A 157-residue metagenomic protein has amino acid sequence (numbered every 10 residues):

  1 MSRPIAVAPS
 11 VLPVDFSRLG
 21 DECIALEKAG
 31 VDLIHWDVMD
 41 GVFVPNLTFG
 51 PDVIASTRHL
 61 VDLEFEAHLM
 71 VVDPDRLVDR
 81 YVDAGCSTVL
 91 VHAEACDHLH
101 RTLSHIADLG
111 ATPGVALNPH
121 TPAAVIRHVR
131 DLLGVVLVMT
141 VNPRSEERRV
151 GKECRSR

Functional and structural regions predicted by a protein language model:
M1-L90, E94-R101, H105-V115, I126-L133 (+2 more regions): Conserved N-terminal beta1-alpha1 strand-loop-helix module at the mouth
L12, V141, C154: Hydrophobic pocket-lining residues within nucleotide cofactor-binding pockets
D21, C154-R155: Residue-level detector of intrinsically disordered/flexible regions characterized by low predicted structural confidence
D37, R155-R157: Helix-start/capping segments and mature chain N-termini
H98, P122, R144-S145, R157: Short glycine-rich, flexible loops that bind phosphorylated cofactors or substrates
A116-H120: Short gly/ser/thr-rich secondary-structure transition/capping motifs
R148-C154: Conserved small/polar residues in nucleotide/adenosyl-binding loops
